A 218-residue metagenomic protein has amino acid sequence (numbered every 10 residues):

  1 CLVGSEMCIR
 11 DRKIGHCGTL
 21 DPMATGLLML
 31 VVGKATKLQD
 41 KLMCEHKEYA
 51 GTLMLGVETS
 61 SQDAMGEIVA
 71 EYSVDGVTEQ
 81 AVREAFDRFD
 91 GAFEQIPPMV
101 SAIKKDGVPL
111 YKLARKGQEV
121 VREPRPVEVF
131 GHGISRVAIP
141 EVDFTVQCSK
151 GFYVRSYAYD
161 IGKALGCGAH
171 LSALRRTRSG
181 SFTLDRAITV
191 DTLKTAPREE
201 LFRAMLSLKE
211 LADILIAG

Functional and structural regions predicted by a protein language model:
S5-G218: Catalytic/RNA-binding core of pseudouridine synthases
